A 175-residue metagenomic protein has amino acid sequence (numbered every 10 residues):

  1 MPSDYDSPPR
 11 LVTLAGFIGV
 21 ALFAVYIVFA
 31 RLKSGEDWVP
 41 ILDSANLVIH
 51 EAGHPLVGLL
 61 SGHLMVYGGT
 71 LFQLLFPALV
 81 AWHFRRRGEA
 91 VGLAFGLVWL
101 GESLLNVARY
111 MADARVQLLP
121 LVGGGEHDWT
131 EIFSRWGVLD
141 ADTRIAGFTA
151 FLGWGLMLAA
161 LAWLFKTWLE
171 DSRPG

Functional and structural regions predicted by a protein language model:
P2-S34, G62-G175: Metalloprotease/metallohydrolase-associated module, dominated by Zn2+-dependent proteases
L32-A45: Interfacial/capping segments of alpha-helical transmembrane domains
I41-S44, L60, R144: Hydrophobic alpha-helical context, especially transmembrane and signal-peptide helices
D43-L47, G123-E126: Alpha-helix N-cap/helix-start motif at coil-to-helix transitions, marked by capping-box chemistry
N46-G58, G69: Active-site recognition of the HExxH zinc-binding catalytic motif
